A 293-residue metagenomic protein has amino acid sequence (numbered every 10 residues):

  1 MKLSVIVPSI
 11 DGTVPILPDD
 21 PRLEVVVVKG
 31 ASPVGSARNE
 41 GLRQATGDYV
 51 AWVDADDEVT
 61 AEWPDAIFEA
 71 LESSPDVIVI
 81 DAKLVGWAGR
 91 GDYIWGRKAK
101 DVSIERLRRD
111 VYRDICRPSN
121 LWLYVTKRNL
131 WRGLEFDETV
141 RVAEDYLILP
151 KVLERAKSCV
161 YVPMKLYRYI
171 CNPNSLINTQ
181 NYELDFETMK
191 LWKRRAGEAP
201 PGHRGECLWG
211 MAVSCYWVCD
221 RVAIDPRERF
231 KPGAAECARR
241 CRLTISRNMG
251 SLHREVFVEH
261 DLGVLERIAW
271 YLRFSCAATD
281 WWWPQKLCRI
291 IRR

Functional and structural regions predicted by a protein language model:
M1-P18: N-proximal low-complexity "stem/linker" segments adjacent to membrane-targeting elements
K2-I6, E24, L147: Cell-envelope/extracellular polymer assembly enzymes that use nucleotide-activated donors
G30-A45: Glycine-rich, basic loop-to-helix element that forms the pyrophosphate-binding segment of sugar-nucleotide handling
V50: Short aromatic/hydrophobic "clamp" motif used to bind/position activated sugar donors
V53-A55: Catalytic metal- and UDP-sugar-binding loop of GT-A-like glycosyltransferases, i.e., residues flanking the conserved
E58-C159, Y167-E183: Donor-binding/catalytic cores of nucleotide-activated saccharide and glycerol-phosphate transferases/polymerases
M164-N172, N178-G205, S214-M249: Catalytic core of nucleotide-sugar-dependent glycosyltransferases
I224-R293: Membrane-interface aromatic/basic loop that binds lipid-linked glycans or pyrophosphate carriers, typified by
